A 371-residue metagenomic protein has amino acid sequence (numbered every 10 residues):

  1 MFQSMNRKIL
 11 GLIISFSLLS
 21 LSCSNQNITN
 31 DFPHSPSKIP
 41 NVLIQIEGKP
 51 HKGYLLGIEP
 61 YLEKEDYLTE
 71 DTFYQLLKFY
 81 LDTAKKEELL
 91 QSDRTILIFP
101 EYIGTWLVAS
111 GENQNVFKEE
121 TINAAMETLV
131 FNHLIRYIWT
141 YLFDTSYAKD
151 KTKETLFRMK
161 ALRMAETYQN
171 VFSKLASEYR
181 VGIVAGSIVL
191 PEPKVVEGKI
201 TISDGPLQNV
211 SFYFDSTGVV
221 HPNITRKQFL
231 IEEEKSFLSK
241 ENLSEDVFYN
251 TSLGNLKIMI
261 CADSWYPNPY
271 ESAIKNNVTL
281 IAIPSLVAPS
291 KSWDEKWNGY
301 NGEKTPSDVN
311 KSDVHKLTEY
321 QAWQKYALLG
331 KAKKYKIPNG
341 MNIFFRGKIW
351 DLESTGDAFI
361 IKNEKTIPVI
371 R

Functional and structural regions predicted by a protein language model:
R7-S15: Sec-dependent signal peptide recognition, specifically the positively charged N-region followed immediately by
L21-S22: C-terminal motif of bacterial Sec signal peptides marking the signal peptidase cleavage site
S35-Y67, E101: Short beta-strand segments enriched in small/hydrophobic residues
Y54, G104, V196-G198, S203-N223 (+2 more regions): Short, glycine-anchored, charge-dense loop/turn motifs used at functional sites
T69-T83, K118-E119, N123-R136, R158-N170 (+1 more regions): Well-ordered, non-membrane alpha-helical segments in soluble/globular domains
T83-F214: Cys-nucleophile CN-hydrolase/nitrilase-fold catalytic domain and related Cys-dependent amidase chemistry that acts on
Q169-N170, L190-T279, P284, P289-W297 (+1 more regions): Active-site catalytic loop in hydrolytic enzyme cores
N170-I183, I202, S264-R371: CN hydrolase (nitrilase-like) catalytic-core segments centered on the catalytic cysteine and neighboring Lys/Glu
